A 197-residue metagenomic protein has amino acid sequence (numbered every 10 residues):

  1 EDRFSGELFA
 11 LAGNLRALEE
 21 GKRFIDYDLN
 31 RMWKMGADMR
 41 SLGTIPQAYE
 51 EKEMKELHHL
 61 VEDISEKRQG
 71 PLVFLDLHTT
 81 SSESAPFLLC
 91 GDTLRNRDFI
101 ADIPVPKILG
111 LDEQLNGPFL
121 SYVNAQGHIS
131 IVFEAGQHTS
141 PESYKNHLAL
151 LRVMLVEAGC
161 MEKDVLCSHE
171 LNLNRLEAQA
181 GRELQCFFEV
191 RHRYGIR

Functional and structural regions predicted by a protein language model:
E1-R197: Structured catalytic-domain cores with a bias toward divalent-metal coordination
